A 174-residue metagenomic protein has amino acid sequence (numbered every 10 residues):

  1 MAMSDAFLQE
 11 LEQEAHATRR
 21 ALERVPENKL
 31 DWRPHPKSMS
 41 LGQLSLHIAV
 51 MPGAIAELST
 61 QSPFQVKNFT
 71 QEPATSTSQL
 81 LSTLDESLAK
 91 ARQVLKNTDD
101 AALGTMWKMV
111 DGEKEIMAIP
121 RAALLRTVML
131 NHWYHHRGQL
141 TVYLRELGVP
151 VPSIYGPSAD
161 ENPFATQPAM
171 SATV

Functional and structural regions predicted by a protein language model:
M3-L8, A74-L81, R126-L130: Active-site rim elements
D5-L8, R19, S38, L81 (+2 more regions): Generic N-terminal initiation segments characterized by hydrophobic and/or small/turn-forming residues
L8-E23, K29-T70, M109-V174: Short, contiguous alpha-helical
A17-R20, R24, E86, K90-N97 (+1 more regions): Solvent-exposed, charged/polar functional surfaces in cytosolic regulatory/catalytic domains
E57-A101: Helix-adjacent hinge/juxtasegments
N97-E113: Acidic catalytic patch
